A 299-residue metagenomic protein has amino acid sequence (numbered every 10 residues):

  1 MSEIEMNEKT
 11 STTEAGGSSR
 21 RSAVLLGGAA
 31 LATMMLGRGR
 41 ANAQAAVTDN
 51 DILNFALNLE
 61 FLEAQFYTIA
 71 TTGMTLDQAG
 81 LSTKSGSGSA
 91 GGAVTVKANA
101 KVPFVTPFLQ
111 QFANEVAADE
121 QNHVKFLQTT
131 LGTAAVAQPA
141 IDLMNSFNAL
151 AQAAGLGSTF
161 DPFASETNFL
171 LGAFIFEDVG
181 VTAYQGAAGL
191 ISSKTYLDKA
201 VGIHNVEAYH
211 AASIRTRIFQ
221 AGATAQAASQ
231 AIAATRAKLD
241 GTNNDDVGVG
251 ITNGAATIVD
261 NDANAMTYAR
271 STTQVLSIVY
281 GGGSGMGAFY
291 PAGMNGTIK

Functional and structural regions predicted by a protein language model:
S2-E14, G28-A29, L36-K299: All-alpha RGS (Regulator of G-protein Signaling) helical domain and cognate RGS-like helical scaffolds
A15-R21: Twin-arginine (Tat) signal peptide motif
